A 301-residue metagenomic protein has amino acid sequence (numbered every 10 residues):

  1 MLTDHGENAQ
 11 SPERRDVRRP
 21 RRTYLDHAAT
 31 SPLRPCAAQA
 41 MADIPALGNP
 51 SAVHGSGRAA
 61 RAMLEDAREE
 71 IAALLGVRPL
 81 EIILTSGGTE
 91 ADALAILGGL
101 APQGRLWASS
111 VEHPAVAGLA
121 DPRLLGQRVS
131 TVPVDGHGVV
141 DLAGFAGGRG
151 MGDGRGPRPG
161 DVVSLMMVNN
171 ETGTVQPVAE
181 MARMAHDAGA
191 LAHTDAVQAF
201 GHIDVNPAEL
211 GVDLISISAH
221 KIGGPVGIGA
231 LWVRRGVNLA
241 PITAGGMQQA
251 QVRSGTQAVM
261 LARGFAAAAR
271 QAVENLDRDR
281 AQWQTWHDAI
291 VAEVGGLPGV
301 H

Functional and structural regions predicted by a protein language model:
M1-H301: Pyridoxal 5′-phosphate
